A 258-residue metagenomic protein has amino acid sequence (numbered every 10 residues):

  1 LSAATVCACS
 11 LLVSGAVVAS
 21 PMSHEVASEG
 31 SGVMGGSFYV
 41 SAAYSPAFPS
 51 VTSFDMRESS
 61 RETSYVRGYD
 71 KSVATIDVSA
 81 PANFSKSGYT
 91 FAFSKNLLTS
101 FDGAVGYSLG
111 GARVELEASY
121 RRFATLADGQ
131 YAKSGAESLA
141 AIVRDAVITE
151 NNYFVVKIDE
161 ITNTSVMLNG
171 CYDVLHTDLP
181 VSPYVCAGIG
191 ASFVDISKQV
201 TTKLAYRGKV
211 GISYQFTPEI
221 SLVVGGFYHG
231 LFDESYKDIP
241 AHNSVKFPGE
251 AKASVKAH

Functional and structural regions predicted by a protein language model:
G15-A104: Short glycine/proline- and aromatic-enriched beta-strand/turn motifs that initiate or cap beta-hairpins
P21-S28, F48, L109-G111, C171-D178 (+1 more regions): Outer-membrane beta-barrel proteins
G32-V40, G110-V114, L179-P183, P218-I220 (+1 more regions): Outer-envelope beta-barrel architecture signal
G36, L97-F101, T162-V166, V200-Y206 (+1 more regions): Residues that define the transmembrane beta-barrel architecture of outer-membrane proteins
A42-Y44, G103-Y107, L168-Y172, A187-A191 (+3 more regions): Residues on the lipid-exposed face of transmembrane beta-strands in outer-membrane beta-barrel proteins
T52-S59, A118, A127-K133, D195-L204 (+1 more regions): Outer-membrane beta-barrel translocator domains and adjoining extracellular loop/strand segments of Gram-negative
A104-I196: Gram-negative (and chloroplast) outer-membrane scaffold detector with strong preference for beta-barrel transmembrane
F216-H258: Predominantly the C-terminal beta-signal and adjacent terminal strand-loop region of outer-membrane beta-barrel
